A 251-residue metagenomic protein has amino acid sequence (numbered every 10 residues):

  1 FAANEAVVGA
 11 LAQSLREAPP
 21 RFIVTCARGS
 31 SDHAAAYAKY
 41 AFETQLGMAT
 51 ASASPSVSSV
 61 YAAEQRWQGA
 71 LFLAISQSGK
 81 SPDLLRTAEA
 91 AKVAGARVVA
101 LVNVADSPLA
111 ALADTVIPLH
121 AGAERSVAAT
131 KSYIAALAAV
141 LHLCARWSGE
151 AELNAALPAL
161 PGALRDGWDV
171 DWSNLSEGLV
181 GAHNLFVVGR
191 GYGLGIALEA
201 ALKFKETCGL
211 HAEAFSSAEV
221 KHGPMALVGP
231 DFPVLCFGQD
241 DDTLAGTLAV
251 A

Functional and structural regions predicted by a protein language model:
F1-F22, A163-D169: An N-terminal, well-structured beta->alpha segment
E5-G9, A51-S58, V98-V99, G167-V170 (+1 more regions): Short gly/ser/thr-rich secondary-structure transition/capping motifs
V7-G9, E152-L157, L175-S176, F215: Flexible, glycine/charged-enriched surface loops at secondary-structure junctions
A12, S173-S176, M225: Short hydrophobic/charged patches on amphipathic alpha-helices used for structural packing and interfaces
A18-G162, R190, M225, P230-D231 (+1 more regions): Glycine-rich phosphate-binding loops that contact phosphosugars or nucleotide phosphates
G69-F72, S176-H183: Bateman (tandem CBS) regulatory domains
L157-G178, V187: Active-site/ligand-binding-proximal alpha/beta "capping" segment
V180-G246: Acidic catalytic cores of enzymes that act on phosphate-bearing nucleotides/polynucleotides
